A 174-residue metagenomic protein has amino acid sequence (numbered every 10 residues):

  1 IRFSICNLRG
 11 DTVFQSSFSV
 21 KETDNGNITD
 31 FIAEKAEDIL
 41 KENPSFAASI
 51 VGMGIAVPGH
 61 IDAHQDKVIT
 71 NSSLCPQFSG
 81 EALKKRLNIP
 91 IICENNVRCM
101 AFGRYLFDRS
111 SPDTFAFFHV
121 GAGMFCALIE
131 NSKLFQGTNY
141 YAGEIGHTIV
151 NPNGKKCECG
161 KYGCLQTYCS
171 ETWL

Functional and structural regions predicted by a protein language model:
S4-L8, L40: Amphipathic alpha-helical effector-binding/dimerization core of metabolite-sensing transcriptional regulators
N7, A63, I129: Short, acidic, Ser/Thr-enriched surface-loop or helix-capping motifs
N7, V57-G59, T172: Short, small-residue-rich loop/turn micro-motifs
L8-D11, K133: Short, glycine-anchored, charge-dense loop/turn motifs used at functional sites
V13-T114: Glycine-rich phosphate-binding loop and adjoining helix at the ATP-binding site of ATP-dependent phosphoryl-transfer
Q15-S17, D24-I28, R86, P90-L174: Glycine/GP-enriched mid-protein hinge/lid loop-to-helix segment characteristic of carbohydrate kinases
